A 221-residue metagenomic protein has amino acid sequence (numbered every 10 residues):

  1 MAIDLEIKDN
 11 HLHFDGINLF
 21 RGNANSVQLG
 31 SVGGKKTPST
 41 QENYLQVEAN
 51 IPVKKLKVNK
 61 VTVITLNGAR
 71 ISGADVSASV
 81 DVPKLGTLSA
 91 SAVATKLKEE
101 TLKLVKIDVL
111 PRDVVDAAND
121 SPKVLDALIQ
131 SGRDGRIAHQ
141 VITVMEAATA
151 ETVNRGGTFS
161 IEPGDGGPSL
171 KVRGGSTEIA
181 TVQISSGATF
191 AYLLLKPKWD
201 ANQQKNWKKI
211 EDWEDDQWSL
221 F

Functional and structural regions predicted by a protein language model:
M1-L104, K209-F221: An N-terminally focused, membrane-permeabilizing/fusogenic/translocator signature enriched in pore-forming
Q28, G33, N50-N59, S89-G156 (+1 more regions): Membrane pore-forming effector domains from diverse proteins
V76-V80, G157-P163: Residues on the lipid-exposed face of transmembrane beta-strands in outer-membrane beta-barrel proteins
P83-L85, P163-G167: Glycine-centered tight beta-turn/hairpin loop motif at sheet-sheet or coil-to-beta transitions
